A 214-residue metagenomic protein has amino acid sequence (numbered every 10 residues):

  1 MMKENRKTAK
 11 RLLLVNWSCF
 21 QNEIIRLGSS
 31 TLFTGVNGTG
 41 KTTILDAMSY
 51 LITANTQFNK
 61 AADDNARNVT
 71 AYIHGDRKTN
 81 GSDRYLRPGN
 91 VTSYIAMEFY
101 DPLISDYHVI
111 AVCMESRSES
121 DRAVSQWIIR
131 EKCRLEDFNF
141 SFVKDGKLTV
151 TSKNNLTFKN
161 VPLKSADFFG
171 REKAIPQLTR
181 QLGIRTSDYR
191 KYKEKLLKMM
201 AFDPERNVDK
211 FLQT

Functional and structural regions predicted by a protein language model:
M1-N139: Extreme N-terminal "head/tail" segments of very large remodeling/mechanoenzyme assemblies
L103-T214: Extended, charged alpha-helical "arm/stalk" segments used for dimerization and assembly in large NTPase-driven machines
